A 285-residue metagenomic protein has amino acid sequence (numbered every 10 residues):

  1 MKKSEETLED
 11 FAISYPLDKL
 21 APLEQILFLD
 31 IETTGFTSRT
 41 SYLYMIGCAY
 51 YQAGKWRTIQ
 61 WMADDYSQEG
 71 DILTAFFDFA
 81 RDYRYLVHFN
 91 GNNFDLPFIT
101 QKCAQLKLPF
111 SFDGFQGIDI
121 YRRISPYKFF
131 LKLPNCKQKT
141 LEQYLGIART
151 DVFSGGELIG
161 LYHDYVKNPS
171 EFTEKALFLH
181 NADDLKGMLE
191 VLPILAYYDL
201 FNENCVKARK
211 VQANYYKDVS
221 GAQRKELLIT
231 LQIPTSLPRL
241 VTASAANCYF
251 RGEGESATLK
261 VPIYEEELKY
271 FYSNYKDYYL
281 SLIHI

Functional and structural regions predicted by a protein language model:
M1-E24: N-terminal accessory regions of nucleic-acid-interacting proteins
Q25-T34, N181: Two-metal-ion RNase H-like nuclease active-site motif
T33, T37-Q52, R57-A63: RNase H-like nuclease fold core
W56-P134: Conserved DEDDh/DEDDy metal-dependent 3′-5′ exonuclease domain
K132, K137-C205: Acidic, Mg2+-coordinating catalytic module of metal-dependent nucleases/exonucleases that use a two-metal-ion mechanism
I194-K269: Acidic catalytic cores of enzymes that act on phosphate-bearing nucleotides/polynucleotides
E265-Y279: C-terminal target-recognition/interaction regions appended to catalytic cores
I283-I285: Conserved small/polar residues in nucleotide/adenosyl-binding loops
